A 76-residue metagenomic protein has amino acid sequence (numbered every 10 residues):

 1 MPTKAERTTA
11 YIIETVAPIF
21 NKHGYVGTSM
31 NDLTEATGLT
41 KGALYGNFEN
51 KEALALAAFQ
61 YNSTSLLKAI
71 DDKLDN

Functional and structural regions predicted by a protein language model:
M1-E6: N-terminal intrinsically disordered/low-complexity leader segments
R7-P18, K22, A36, A53-N76: Alpha-helical structural segments
I12, L33, L44: Conserved hydrophobic/aromatic packing and binding residues within compact polymer-binding modules
I19-T28, D32, F48: Short helix/strand-capping hinge loops at secondary-structure junctions that flank key functional elements
T37-F48: Short hydrophobic/aromatic patch on the recognition helix
